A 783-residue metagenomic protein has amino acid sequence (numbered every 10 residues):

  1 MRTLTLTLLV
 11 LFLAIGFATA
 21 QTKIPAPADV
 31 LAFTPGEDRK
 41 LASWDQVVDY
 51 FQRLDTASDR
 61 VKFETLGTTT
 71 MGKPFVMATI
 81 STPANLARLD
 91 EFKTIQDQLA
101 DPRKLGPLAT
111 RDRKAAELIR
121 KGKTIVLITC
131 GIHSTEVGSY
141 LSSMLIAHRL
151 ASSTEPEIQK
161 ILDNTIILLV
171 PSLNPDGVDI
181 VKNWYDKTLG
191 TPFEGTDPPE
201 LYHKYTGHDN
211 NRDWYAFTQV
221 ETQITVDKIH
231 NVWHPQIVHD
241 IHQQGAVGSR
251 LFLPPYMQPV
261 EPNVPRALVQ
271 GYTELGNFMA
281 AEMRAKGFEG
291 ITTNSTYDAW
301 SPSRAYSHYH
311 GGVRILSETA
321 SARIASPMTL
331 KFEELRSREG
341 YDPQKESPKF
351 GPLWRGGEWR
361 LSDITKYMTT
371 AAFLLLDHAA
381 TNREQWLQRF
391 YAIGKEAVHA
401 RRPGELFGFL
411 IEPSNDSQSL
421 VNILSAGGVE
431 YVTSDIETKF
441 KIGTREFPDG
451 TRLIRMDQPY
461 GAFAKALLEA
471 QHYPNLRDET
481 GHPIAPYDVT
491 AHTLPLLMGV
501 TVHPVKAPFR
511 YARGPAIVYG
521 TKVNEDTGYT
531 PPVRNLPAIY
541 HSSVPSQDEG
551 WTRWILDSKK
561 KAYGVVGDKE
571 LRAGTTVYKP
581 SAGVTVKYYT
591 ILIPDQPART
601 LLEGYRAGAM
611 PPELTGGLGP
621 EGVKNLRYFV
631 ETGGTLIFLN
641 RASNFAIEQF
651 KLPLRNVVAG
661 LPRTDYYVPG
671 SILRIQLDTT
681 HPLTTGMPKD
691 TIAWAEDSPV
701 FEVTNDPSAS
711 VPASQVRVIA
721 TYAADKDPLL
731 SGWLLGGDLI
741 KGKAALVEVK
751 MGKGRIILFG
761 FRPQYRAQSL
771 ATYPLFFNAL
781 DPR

Functional and structural regions predicted by a protein language model:
T5-G16: Bacterial N-terminal signal peptides
Q21-I166, T206, R212-D213, T218-V220 (+6 more regions): Intrinsic-disorder/low-complexity accessory segments
D112-E117, L189-E200, T225, I237-G245: Structured alpha-helical segments in the cores of large, soluble enzyme domains
L173-P175, Q243-G245, S321, S643: Active-site-proximal loop/turn and secondary-structure-junction residues that shape catalytic pockets, frequently
D179-F193: Aromatic- and acidic-residue-enriched segments that line the glycan-binding/catalytic groove of carbohydrate-active
D197-N211: Short, charged loop segments at secondary-structure junctions
